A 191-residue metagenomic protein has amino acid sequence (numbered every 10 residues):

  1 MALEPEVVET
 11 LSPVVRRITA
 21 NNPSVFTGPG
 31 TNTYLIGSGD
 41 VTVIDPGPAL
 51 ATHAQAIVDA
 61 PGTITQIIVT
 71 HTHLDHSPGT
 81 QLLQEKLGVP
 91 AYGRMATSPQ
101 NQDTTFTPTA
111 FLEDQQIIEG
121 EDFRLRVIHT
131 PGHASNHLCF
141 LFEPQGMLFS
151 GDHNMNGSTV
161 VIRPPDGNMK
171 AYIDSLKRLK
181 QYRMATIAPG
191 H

Functional and structural regions predicted by a protein language model:
M1-L3, L179: Amide-donor transfer/coupling interface in amidating biosynthetic enzymes
E4-V7, P108, D114, M155-V160: Glycine-rich, flexible loop/turn motifs
P5-D59, C139-G151: Conserved beta-strand hairpin/beta-sheet module of binuclear metal-dependent hydrolase folds, prominently
P13, G62, Y182: Structured loop/turn residues at beta-strand edges in well-structured enzyme cores
T19-N21, M95, P131, H191: Residues at the C-termini of beta-strands that transition into short coil/loop
N22-P29, P48-R124, G146: Active-site HxH/HxHxD metal-binding segment of metal-dependent hydrolases
T31-T33, T65, T70, T130 (+2 more regions): Ser/Thr-centric signal marking residues that sit in or immediately flank functional binding/regulatory motifs
V41-V43, P48-L50, R124-G190: Metallo-beta-lactamase
